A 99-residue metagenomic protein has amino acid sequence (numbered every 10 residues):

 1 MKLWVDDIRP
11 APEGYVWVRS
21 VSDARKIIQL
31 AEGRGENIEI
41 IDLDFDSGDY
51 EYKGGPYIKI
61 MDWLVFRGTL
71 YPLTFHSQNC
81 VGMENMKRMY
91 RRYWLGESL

Functional and structural regions predicted by a protein language model:
M1-L99: Catalytic phosphate/metal-binding cores of nucleic-acid and nucleotide-processing enzymes, i.e., regions that mediate
